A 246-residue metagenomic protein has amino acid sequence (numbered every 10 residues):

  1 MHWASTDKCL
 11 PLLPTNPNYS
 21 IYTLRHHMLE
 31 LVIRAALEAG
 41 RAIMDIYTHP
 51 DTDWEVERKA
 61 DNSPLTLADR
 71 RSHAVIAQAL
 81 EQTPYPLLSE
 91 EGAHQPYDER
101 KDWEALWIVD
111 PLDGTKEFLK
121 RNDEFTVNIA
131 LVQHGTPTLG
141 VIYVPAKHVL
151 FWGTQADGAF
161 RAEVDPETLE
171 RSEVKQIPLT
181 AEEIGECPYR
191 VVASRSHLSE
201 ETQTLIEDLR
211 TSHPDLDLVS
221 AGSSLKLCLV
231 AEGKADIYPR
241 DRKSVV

Functional and structural regions predicted by a protein language model:
L13-P14: Compositionally biased, intrinsically disordered low-complexity segments enriched in Pro/Arg/Gln/His
Y19-L112, T168, T204-E207: N-terminal subdomain of lithium-sensitive/metallo-dependent phosphomonoesterases centered on the IMPase/IPPase/PAP
I43, D69, L80, T115 (+4 more regions): Residue-level signal for inorganic ion chemistry
A130-C228: Acidic beta-strand-loop-alpha-helix segment within the catalytic core of divalent metal-dependent phosphate-processing
E232-I237: Alpha-to-beta junction loops
V245-V246: Conserved small/polar residues in nucleotide/adenosyl-binding loops
